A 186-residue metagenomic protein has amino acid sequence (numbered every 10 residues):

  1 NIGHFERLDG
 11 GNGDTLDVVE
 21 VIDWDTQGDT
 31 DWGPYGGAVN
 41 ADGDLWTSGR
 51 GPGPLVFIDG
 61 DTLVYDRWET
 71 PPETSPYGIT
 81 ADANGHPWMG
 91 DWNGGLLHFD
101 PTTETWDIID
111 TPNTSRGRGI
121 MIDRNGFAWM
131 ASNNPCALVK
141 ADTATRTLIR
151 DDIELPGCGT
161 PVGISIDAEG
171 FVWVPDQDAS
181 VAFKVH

Functional and structural regions predicted by a protein language model:
N1, E6, D44-S48, H86-G90 (+2 more regions): Conserved beta-propeller blade signature
D9-D14, I58-L63, F99-E104, D142-R146 (+1 more regions): Short loop/turn segments that connect beta-strands within beta-propeller blades
V19-T30, W68-E73, I108-T114, D152-G157: Surface loop/turn motifs at the tips and blade-to-blade linkers of beta-strand repeat domains
T30-V39, E73-A83, T114-R124, C158-E169: Repeated scaffold domains used in trafficking and secretory/extracellular systems, primarily beta-propellers
L45, I79, P87, L96 (+5 more regions): Fold-core signature of tandem repeat domains
V162-H186: Blade-level signature of beta-propeller repeat domains, shared across WD40, Kelch, NHL, RCC1 and BNR/Asp-box propellers
